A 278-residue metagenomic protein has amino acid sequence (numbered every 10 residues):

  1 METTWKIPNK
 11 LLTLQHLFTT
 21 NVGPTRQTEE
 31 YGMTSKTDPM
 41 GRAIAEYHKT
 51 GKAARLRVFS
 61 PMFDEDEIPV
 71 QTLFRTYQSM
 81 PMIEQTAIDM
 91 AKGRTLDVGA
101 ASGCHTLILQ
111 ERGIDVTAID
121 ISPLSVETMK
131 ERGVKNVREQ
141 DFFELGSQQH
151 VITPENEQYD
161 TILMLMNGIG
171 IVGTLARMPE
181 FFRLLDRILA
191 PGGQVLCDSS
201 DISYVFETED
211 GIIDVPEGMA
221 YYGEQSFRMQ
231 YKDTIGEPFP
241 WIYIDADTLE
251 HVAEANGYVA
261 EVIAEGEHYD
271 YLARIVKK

Functional and structural regions predicted by a protein language model:
L14, F18, T25-R57: N-terminal auxiliary segments of SAM/dcSAM-dependent transferases
R42, E46, A190-H251: SAM-dependent methyltransferase
Y77-R94: Conserved alpha-helix/loop element of class I SAM-dependent methyltransferases that forms part of the SAM/SAH-binding
G93-A101: Conserved class I S-adenosyl-L-methionine
S122-P123: Conserved SAM/SAH-binding beta-strand->alpha-helix loop
V134-E144: Conserved SAM-binding strand-loop segment of SAM-dependent methyltransferases
Y159-P179: A short SAM/SAH-binding and catalytic strip from SAM-dependent methyltransferases
P179-P191: A short glycine-rich, Lys/Arg-flanked "PGG" loop and its adjoining helix->strand segment in the class I
